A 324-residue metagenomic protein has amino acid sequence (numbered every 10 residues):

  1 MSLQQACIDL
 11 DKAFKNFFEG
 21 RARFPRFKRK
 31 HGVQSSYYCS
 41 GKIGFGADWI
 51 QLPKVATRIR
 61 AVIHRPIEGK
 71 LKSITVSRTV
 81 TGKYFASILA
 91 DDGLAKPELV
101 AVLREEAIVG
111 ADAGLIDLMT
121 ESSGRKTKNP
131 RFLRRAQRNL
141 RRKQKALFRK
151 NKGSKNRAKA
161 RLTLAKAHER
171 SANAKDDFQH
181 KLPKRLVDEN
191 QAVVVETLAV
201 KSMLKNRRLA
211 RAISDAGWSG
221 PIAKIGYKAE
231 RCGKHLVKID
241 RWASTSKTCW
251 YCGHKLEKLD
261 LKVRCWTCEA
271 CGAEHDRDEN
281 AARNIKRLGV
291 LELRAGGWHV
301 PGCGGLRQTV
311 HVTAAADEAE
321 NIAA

Functional and structural regions predicted by a protein language model:
M1-V80: Acidic carboxylate diad motif detector
K15-F27, G93-L99, E230-V237, E257: Active-site phosphate-binding and catalytic loops of NTP-dependent enzymes
I43, A47-K54, D117-E121, R264-T267: Short polybasic amphipathic segments
G46, V80, S122-R125, Y251-C252 (+1 more regions): Short acidic-glycine loop/turn motifs at beta-strand connectors
W49-R60, I88-G93, G124, A270-G272: Secondary-structure transition/turn motif
T79-I222, R294-A324: Substrate-contacting helices/loops that form the catalytic groove of nucleic-acid and nucleotide-polymer processing
G93, E105, A212, A216-A324: Positively charged, low-complexity nucleic-acid-binding target-recognition regions
